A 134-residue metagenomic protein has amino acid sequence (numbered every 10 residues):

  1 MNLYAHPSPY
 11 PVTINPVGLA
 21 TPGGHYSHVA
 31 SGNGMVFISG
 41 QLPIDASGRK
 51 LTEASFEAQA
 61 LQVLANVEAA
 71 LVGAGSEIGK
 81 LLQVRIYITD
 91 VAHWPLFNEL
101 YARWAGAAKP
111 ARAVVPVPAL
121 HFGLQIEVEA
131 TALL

Functional and structural regions predicted by a protein language model:
M1-A65, A69-L82, I88-L134: N-terminal presequence-like segments and the immediate start of the first folded domain
